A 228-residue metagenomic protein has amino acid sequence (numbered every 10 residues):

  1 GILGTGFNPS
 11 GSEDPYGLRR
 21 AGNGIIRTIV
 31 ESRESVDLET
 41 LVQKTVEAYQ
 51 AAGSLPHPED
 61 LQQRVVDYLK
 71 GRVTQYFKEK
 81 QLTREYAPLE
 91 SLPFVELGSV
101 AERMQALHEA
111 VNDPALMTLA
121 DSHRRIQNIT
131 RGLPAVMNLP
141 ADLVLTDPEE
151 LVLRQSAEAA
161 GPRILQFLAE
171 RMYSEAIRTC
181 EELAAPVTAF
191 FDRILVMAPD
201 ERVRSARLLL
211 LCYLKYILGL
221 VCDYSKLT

Functional and structural regions predicted by a protein language model:
G1-T228: Amphipathic alpha-helical "coupling" segments that flank catalytic cores
